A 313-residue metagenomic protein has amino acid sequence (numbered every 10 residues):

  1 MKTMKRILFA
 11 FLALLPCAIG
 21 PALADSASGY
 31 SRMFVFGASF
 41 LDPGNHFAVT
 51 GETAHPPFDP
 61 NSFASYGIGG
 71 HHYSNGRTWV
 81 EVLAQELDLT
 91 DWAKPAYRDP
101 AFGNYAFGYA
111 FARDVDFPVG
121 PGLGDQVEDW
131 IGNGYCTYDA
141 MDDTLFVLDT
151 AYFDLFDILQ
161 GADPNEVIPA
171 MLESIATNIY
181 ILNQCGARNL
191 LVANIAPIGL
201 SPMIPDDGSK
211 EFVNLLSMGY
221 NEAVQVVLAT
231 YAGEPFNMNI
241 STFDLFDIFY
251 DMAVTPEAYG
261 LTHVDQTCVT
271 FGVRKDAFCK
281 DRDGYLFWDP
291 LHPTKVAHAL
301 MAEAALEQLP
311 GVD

Functional and structural regions predicted by a protein language model:
K2-F9: Bacterial N-terminal signal peptides that target proteins for export
F9-A18: Bacterial N-terminal signal peptides
L23-D313: Conserved active-site regions of diverse hydrolases
